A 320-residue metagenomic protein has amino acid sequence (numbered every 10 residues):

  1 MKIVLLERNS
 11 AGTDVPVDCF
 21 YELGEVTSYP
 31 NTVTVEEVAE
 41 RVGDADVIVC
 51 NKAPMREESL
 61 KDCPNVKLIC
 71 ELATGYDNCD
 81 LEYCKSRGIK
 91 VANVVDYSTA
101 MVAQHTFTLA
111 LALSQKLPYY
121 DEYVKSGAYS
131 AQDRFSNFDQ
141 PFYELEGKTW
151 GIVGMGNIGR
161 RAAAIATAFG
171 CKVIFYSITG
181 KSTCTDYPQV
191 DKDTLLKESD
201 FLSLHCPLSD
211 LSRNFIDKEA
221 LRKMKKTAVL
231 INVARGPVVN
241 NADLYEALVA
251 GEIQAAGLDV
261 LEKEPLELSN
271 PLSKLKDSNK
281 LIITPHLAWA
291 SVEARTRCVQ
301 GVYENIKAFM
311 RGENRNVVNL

Functional and structural regions predicted by a protein language model:
M1-A45, I174: N-terminal glycine-/charge-rich "phosphate-binding" loop or analogous flexible N-terminal tail
L6, N51, L72, H205-P207 (+1 more regions): Short, well-ordered coil/turn residues at beta-beta hairpins and beta-strand->alpha-helix junctions within
P30, L72-A73, I89-A100, S177 (+1 more regions): Short beta->alpha connector loops at strand-helix junctions that form conserved, small/polar/Pro-enriched
R56-L60, I178-P271: Rossmann-like adenosine-cofactor binding region
V95-T149: Phosphate-binding beta-alpha-beta segment of Rossmann-like dinucleotide-binding domains, i.e., the NAD(P)
I158: Hydrophobic/small residue at the entry helix of a nucleotide-binding pocket
T227, V233-L320: Rossmann-like dinucleotide-binding domain for NAD(H)/NADP(H)
